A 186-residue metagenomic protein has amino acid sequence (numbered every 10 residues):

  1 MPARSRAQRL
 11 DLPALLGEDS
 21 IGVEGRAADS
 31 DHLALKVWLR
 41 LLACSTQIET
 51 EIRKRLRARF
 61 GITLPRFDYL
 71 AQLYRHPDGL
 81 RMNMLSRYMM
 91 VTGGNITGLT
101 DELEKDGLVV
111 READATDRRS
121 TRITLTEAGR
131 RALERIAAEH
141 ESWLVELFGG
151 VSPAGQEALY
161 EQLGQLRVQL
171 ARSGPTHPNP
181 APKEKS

Functional and structural regions predicted by a protein language model:
M1-F60, S186: N-terminal leader segment of winged-helix/HTH proteins
P2-R6, V23-G25, D101-E161: Charged, amphipathic alpha-helical coiled-coil/dimerization segments
A34, M84, T116-R118: Short, solvent-exposed coil/turn segments
A34, W38-L56, L133-S152, Q156-L170 (+1 more regions): Hydrophobic alpha-helical core bundles mediating ligand binding, dimerization, or RNAP-core interactions
T46, T50-T92, P178: N-terminal helix-turn-helix DNA-binding core of bacterial DNA-binding proteins
A171-S186: Short, charged, intrinsically disordered terminal tails
